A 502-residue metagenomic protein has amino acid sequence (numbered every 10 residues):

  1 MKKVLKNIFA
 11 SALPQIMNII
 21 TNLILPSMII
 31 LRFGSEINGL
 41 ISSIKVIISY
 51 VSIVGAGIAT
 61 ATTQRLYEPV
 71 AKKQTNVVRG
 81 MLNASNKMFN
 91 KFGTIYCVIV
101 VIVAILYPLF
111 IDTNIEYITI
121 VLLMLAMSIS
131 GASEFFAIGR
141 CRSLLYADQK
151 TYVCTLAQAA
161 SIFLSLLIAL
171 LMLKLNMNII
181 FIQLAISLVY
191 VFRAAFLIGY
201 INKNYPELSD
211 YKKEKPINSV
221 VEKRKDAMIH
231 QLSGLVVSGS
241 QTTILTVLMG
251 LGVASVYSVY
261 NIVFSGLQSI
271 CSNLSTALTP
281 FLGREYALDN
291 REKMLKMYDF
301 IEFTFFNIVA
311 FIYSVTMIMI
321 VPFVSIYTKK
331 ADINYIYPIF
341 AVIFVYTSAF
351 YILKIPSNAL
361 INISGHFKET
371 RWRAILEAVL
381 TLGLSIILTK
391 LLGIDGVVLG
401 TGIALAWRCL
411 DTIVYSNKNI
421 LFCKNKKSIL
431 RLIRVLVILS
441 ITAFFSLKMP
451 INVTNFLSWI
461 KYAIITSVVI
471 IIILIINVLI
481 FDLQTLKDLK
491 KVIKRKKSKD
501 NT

Functional and structural regions predicted by a protein language model:
M1-V4, I179-I180, A195-G239, F281 (+2 more regions): Interhelical loop/hinge segments that connect adjacent transmembrane helices in multipass membrane
K3-Y67, C97-V103, S165-L166, Y190 (+3 more regions): Signature of the first transmembrane helix
V4-L5, G131-L156, I180, V345-E377 (+1 more regions): Membrane-interface junctions at transmembrane-helix termini in multi-pass inner-membrane proteins
P14, T155-K203, S219-K223, H230 (+6 more regions): Hydrophobic alpha-helical transmembrane segments
S27, A56-K72, Y146, Y205-P206 (+2 more regions): Helix-loop junctions and terminal segments of transmembrane helices in multi-pass membrane transport/translocation
M28-S52, M81, I120, I179-I180 (+6 more regions): Interfacial/gating helices of multi-pass transporter permease domains
N86-D112, A132, L167-K174, A195-F196 (+3 more regions): Alpha-helical transmembrane segments of multi-pass membrane transport and lipid-handling proteins
F444-T502: Membrane-proximal transmembrane or re-entrant/amphipathic helices at the cytosolic face
